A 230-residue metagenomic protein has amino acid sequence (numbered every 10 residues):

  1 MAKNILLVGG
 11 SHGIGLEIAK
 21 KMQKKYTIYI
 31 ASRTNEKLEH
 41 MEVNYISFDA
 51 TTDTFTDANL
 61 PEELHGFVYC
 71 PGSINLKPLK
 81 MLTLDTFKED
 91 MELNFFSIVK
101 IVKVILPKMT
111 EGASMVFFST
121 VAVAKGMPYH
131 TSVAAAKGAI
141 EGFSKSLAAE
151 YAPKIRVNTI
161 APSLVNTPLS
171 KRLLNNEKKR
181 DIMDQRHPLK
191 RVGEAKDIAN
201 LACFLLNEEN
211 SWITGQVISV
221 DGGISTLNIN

Functional and structural regions predicted by a protein language model:
S11, A19: N-terminal Rossmann NAD(P)H-binding glycine-rich loop of SDR-like oxidoreductase domains
P78-L79, T83-M91, M183: Substrate-binding pocket helix/loop in short-chain dehydrogenase/reductase
V102, A136, S144: Active-site helix of classical SDR
P107, A148-P153: Alpha-helical segment proximal to the catalytic Tyr-Lys
A152-R156, I213-G215: Short, small/polar-rich loop/turn modules that mediate ligand/substrate recognition or access, typified
H187-I198: A conserved structural motif in NAD(P)-dependent oxidoreductases
C203, T214-N230: Short C-terminal tail/terminal secondary-structure segment of NAD(P)H-dependent dehydrogenase/reductase domains
